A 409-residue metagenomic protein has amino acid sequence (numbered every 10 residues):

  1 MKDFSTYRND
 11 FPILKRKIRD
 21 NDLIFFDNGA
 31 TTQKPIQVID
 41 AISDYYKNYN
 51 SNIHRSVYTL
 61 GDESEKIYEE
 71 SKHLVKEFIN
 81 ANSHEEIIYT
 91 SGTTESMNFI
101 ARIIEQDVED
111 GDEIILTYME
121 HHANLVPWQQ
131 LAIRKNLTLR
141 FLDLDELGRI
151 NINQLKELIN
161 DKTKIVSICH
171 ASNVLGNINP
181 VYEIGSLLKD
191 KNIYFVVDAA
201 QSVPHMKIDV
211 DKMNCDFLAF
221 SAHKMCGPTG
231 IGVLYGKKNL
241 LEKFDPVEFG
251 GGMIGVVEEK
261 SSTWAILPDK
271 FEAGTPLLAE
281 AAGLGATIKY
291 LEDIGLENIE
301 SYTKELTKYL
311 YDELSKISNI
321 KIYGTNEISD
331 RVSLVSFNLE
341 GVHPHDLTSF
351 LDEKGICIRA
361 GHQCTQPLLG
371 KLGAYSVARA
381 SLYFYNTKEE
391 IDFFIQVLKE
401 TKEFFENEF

Functional and structural regions predicted by a protein language model:
M1-F409: Pyridoxal 5′-phosphate
